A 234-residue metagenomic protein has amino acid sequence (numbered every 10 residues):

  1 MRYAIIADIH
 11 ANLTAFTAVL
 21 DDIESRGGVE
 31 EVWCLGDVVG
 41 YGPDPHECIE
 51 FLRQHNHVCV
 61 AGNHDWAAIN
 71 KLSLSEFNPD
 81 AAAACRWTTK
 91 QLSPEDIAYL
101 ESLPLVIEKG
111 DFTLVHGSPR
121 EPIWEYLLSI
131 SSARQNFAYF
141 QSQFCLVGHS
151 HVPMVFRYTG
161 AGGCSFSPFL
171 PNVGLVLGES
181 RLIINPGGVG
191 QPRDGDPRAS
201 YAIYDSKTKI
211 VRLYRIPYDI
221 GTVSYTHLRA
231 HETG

Functional and structural regions predicted by a protein language model:
M1-H57: N-terminal active-site segment of His-dependent metallophosphoesterases
R2-D8, D111-S118, I183-G187: Active-site-proximal beta-strand elements of phosphoester/diester hydrolases
I6-A7, V32-G36, C59-N63, C145-H149 (+1 more regions): Active-site neighborhood of phospho(di)ester-bond hydrolases with catalytic His/Asp-centered motifs
H10-A15, G40-G42, H64-I69, R120-P122 (+2 more regions): Active-site environment of divalent metal-dependent phosphoester hydrolases
C48-I49, Q54-Q141: Active-site neighborhood of divalent metal-dependent phosphoester bond hydrolases
S129-S206, L213: Conserved beta-sheet core of the metallophosphoesterase superfamily
Y214-T222: Short, solvent-exposed aromatic-acidic interface loops
T226-T233: Conserved small/polar residues in nucleotide/adenosyl-binding loops
